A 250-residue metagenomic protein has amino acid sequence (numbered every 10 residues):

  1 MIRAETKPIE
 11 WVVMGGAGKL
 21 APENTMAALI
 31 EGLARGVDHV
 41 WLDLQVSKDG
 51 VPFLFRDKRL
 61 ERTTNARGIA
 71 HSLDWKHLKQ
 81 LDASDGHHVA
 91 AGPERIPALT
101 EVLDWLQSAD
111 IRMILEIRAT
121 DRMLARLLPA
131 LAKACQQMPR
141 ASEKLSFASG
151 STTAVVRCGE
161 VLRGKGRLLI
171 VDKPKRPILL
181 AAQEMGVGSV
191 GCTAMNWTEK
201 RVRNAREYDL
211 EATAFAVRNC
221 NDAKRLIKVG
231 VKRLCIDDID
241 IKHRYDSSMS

Functional and structural regions predicted by a protein language model:
M1-S250: Phosphate-group recognition and catalysis centered on beta-loop-alpha active-site segments
